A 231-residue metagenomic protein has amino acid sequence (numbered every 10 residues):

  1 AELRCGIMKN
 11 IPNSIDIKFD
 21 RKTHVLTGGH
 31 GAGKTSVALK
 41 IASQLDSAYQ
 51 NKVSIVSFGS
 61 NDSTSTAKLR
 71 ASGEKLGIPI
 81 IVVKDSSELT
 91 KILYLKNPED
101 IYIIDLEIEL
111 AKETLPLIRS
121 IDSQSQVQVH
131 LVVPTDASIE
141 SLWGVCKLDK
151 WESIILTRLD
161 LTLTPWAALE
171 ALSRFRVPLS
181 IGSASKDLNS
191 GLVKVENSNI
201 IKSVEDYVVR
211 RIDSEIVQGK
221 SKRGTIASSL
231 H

Functional and structural regions predicted by a protein language model:
A1-N13, I17, R210-H231: Non-catalytic terminal/linker segments enriched in charged/polar, low-complexity residues
A1-T66, R70-S86, T90-Y94: Primarily NTPase-proximal linker/entry elements flanking Walker-type ATP/GTP-binding cores
H24, Y102-I104, L131, I154: Hydrophobic positions in the central parallel beta-sheet of the AAA+
S47-A48, D100-D105, Q124: N-terminal loops that bind phosphate or other acidic moieties and the adjacent beta-alpha structural core
K52, P79, N97-I103, Q128: Loop/turn-to-beta-strand initiation segments
N61, T66-K68, K75, K84-L95 (+1 more regions): Conserved catalytic-core segment of NTP-binding enzymes
I80, V127, I200-V204, S214 (+1 more regions): Hydrophobic transmembrane signal anchors and adjacent membrane-proximal interface regions, especially in viral
